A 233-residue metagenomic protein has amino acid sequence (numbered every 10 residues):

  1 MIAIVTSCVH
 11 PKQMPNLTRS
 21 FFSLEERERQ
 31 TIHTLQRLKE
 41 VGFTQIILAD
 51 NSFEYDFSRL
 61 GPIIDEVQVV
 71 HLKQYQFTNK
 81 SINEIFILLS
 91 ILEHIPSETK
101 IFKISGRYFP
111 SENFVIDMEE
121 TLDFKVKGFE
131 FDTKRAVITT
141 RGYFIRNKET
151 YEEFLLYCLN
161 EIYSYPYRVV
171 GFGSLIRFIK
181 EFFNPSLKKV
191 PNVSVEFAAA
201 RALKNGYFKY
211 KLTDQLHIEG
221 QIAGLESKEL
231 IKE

Functional and structural regions predicted by a protein language model:
M1-E233: ER/Golgi luminal nucleotide-sugar-dependent glycosyltransferases, focusing on the catalytic module
